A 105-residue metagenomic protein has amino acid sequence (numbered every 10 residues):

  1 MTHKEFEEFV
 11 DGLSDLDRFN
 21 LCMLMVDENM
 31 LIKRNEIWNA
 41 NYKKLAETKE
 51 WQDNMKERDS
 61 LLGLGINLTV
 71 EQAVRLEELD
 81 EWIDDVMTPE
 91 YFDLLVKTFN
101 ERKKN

Functional and structural regions predicted by a protein language model:
M1-K4, K97-N105: Short intrinsically disordered terminal tails
M1-N20: Long, contiguous secondary-structure blocks with strong helical propensity
F6-E8, M55, R75, N105: Intrinsic structural disorder/low-complexity segments
E8-D11, L94, E101: Generic detector of N-terminal low-structure segments
R18-F99: Acidic, low-complexity, intrinsically disordered interaction modules
